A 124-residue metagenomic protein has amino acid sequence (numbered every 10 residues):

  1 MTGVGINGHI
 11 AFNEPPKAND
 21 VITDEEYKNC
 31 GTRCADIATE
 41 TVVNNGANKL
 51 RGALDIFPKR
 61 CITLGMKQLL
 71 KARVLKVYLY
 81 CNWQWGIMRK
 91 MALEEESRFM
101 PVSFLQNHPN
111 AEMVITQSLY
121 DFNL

Functional and structural regions predicted by a protein language model:
M1-L124: Conserved phosphate- and dinucleotide-binding cores of soluble alpha/beta proteins, encompassing both enzyme active
